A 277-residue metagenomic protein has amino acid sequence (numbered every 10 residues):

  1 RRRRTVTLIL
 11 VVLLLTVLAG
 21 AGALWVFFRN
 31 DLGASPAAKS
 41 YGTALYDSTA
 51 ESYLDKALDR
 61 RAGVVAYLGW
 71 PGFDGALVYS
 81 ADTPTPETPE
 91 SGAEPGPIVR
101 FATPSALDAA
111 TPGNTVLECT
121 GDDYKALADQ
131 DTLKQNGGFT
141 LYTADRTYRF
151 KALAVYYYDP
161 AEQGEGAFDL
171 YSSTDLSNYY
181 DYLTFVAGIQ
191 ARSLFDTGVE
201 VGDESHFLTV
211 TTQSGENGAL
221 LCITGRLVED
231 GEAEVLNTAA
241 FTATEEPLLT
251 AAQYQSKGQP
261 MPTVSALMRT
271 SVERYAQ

Functional and structural regions predicted by a protein language model:
R1-V17: N-terminal Sec-pathway targeting helices
A21-Q277: Solvent-exposed, non-transmembrane regions of membrane-associated and secreted proteins
